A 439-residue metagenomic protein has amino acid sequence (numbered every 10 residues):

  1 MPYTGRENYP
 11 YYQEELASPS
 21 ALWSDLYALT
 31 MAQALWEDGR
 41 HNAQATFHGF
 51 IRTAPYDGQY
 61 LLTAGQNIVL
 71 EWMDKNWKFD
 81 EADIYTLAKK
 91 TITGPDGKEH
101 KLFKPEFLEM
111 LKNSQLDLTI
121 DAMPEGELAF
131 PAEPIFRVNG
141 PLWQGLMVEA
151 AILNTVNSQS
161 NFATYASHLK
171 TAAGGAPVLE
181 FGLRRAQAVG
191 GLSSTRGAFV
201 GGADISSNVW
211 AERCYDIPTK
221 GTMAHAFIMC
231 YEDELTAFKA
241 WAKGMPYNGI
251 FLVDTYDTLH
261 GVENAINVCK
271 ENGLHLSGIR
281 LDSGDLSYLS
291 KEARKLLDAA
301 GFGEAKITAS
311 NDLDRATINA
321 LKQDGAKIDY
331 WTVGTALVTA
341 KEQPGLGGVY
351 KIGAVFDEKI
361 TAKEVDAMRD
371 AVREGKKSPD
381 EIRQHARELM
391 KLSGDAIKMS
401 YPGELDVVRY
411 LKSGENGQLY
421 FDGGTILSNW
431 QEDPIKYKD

Functional and structural regions predicted by a protein language model:
M1-M245, L259, H275, Y350-D439: Ordered alpha/beta subdomains of enzyme catalytic regions
H48-F50, T119, F136-R137, E180 (+4 more regions): Structured core elements
N113-Q115, G175, L296-S310, K327-I328: Short beta-strand/loop segments at the ligand-binding rim of alpha/beta enzyme cores
M123, L183-R184, I307-R315, G334-A336: Glycine-rich beta-to-alpha transition loops that act as phosphate-gripper elements at the mouths of alpha/beta enzyme
P218-I307: Glycine- and Gly-Pro-enriched alpha-helical subdomains that act as flexible, kink-prone "lid/hinge" or packing modules
Y231, Y288-K291, T317, T339-G347: Short, charged, surface-exposed secondary-structure boundary motifs
H260, N264-V268, L313-K327: Catalytic cores of alpha/beta
K327-G345: Glycine-rich phosphate-binding active-site loops on the catalytic face of alpha/beta enzymes
